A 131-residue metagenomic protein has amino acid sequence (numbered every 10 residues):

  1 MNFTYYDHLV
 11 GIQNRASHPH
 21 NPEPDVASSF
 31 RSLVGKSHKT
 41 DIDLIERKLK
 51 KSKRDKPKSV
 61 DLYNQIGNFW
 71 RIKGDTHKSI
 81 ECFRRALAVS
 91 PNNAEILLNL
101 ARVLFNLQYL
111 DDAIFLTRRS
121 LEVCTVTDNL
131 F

Functional and structural regions predicted by a protein language model:
M1-Y63, R84: Non-TPR docking regions that flank or precede TPR/alpha-solenoid scaffolds in eukaryotic proteins
P57, P91, T125-D128: Short coil turns that delineate tetratricopeptide repeat
L62, I96, N129-L130: TPR alpha-solenoid repeat register
L110-T127: TPR/TPR-like (Sel1-like) alpha-helical repeat modules
